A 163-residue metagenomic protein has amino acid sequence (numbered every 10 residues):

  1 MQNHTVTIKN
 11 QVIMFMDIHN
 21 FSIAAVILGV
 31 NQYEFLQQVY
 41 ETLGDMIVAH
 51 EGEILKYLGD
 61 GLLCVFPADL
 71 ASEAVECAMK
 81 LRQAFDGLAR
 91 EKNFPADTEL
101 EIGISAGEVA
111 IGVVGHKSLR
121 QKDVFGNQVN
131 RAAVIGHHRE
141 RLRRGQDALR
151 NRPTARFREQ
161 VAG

Functional and structural regions predicted by a protein language model:
N3-E73: Catalytic NTP-binding/metal-coordinating core of nucleotidyl cyclase/transferase enzymes
H19, E108-V109, N130, R152: Alpha-helix/helix-capping structural signal
L36-G52, L63-I102, G107, N127-G136: Alpha-helical scaffold within the catalytic cores of cyclic-nucleotide enzymes
L58, F94-G103, L142-R150: Acidic/histidine metal-binding catalytic segments
G61, E108-A110, R141: Structural motif
A110-V114, F157: Switch/connector loops and helix/strand junctions flanking conserved nucleotide-binding motifs in nucleotide-processing
E140-G163: Cytosolic regulatory/linker segments at or just downstream of nucleotide-handling modules in signal-transduction
